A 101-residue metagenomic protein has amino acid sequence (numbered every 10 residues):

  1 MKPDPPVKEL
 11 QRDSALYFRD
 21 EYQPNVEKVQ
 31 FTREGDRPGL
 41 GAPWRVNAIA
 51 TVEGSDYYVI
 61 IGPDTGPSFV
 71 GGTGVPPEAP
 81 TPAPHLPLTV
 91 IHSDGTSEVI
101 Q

Functional and structural regions predicted by a protein language model:
M1-Y22, V90-Q101: N-terminal trafficking/processing presequences and adjacent post-cleavage segments of proteins routed to secretion
K2-P5, A42, G62, G66 (+1 more regions): Intrinsic-disorder/low-complexity coil detector
R19-F69: Mature extracytoplasmic domains of secretory-pathway proteins
T73-Q101: C-terminal partner/receptor-binding element of secreted or periplasmic proteins
